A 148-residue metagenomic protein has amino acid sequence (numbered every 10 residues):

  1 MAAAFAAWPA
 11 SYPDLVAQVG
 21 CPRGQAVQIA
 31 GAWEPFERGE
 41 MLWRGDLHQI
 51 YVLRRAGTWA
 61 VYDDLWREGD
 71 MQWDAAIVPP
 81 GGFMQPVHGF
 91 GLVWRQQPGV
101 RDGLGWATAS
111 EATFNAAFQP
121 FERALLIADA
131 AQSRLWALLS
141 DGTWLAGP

Functional and structural regions predicted by a protein language model:
M1-P148: Extended, compositionally biased repeat/scaffold regions that form elongated interaction surfaces
